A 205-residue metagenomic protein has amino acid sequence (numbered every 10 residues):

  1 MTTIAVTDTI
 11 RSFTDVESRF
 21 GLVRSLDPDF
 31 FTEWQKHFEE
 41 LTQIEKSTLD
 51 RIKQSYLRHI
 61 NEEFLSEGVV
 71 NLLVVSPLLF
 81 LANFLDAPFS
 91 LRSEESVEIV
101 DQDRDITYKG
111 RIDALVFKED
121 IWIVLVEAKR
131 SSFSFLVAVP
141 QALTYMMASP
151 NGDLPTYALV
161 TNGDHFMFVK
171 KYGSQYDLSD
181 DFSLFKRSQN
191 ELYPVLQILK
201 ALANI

Functional and structural regions predicted by a protein language model:
T2-A5, T9, F13-P155, M167-I205: A short, conserved, highly charged catalytic patch centered on acidic carboxylates
Y157-V160: A short beta-strand->alpha-helix segment at the C-terminal rim of the class III nucleotidyl cyclase catalytic domain
N162-D164: A short beta-strand-to-loop transition that corresponds to the Sensor-1 phosphate-sensing loop of AAA+ P-loop ATPases
